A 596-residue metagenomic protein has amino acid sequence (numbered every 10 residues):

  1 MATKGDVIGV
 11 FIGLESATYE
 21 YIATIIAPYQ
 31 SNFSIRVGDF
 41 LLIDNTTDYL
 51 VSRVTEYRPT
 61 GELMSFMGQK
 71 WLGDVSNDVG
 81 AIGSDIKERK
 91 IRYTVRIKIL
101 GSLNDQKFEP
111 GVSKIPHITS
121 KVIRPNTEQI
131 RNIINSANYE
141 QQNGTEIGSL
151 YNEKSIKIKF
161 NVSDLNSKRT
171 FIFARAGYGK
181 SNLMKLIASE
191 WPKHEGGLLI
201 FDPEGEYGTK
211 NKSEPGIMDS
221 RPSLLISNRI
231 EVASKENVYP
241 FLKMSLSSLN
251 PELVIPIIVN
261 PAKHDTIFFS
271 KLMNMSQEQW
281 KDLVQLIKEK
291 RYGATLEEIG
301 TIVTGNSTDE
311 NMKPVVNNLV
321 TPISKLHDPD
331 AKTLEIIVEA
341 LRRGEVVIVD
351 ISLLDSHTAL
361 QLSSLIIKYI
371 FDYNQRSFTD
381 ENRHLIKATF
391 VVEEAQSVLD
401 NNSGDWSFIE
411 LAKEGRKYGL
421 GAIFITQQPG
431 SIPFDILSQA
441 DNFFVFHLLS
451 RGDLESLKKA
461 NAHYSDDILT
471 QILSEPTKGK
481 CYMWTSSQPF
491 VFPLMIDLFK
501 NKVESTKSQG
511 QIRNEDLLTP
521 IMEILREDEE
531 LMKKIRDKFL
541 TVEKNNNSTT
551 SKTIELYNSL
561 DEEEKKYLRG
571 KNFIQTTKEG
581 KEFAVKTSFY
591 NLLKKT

Functional and structural regions predicted by a protein language model:
M1-F173, N182-L183, I187, H384-I386 (+1 more regions): Basic- and hydrophobic-enriched, low-structure N-terminal and domain-boundary segments that flank ATP-binding catalytic
P59, G101-L103, E204-G208, L353-S356 (+5 more regions): Conserved nucleotide-binding/hydrolysis micro-motifs of P-loop NTPases
I86-K87, A412-V491: Conserved ATP-driven motor cores of ASCE-family P-loop NTPases powering translocation/secretion/packaging/pilus
Q142-E231, F434, M483: Glycine-rich phosphate-binding loop of nucleotide-binding enzymes
E195-L199, G344-V346, L385-T389, Y418-I423: Loop/turn-to-beta-strand initiation segments
G205, T209-P215, K235-K413, P476-T485: P-loop NTPase motor domains
T477-Q575, E579-G580, Y590-T596: Conserved P-loop NTPase motor module
